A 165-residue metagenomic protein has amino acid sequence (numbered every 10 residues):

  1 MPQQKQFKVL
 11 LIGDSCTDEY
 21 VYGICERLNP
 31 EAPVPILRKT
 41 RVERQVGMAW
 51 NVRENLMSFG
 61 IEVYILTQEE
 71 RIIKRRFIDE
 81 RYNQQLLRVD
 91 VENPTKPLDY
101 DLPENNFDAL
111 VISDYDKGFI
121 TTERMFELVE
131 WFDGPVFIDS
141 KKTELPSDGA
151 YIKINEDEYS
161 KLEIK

Functional and structural regions predicted by a protein language model:
M1-E26, A32, R38-K165: Ribokinase/PfkB-type carbohydrate-kinase core domain
